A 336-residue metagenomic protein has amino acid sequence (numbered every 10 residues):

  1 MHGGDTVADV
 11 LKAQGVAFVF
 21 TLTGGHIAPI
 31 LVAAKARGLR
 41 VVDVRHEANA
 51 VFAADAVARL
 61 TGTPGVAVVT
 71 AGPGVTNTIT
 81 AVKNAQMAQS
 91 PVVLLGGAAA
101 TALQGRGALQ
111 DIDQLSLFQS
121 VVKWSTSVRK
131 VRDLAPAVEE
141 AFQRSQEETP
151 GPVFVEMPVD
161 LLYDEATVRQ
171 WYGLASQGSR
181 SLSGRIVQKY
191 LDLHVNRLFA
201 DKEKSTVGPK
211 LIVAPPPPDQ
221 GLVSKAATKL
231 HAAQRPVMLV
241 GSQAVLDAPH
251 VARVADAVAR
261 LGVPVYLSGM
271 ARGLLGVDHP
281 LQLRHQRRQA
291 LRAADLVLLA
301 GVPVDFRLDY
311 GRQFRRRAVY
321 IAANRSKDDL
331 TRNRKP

Functional and structural regions predicted by a protein language model:
M1-P336: N-terminal alpha/beta PP-like core and its mobile active-site loop of ThDP/TPP-dependent enzymes
